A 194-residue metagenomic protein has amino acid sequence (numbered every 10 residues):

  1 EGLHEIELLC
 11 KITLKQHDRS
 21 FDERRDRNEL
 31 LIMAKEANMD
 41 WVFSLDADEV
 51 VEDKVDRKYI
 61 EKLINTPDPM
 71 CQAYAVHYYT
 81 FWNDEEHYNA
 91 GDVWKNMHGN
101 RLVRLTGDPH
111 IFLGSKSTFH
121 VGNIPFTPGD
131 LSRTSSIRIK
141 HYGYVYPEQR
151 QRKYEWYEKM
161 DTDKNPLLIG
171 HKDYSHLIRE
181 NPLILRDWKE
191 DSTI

Functional and structural regions predicted by a protein language model:
E1-S20: Acidic donor-binding segment of Leloir-type glycosyltransferases
H4, I32-K35, E61-N65: Surface-exposed alpha-helical segments enriched in charged/polar residues
K15, F43, Y74: Conserved Rossmann-like nucleotide-binding pocket used by diverse enzymes that bind dinucleotide cofactors
R19, L31, Y144: Hydrophobic pocket-lining residues within nucleotide cofactor-binding pockets
R24-N28, D53-I194: Catalytic-site signature of metal-activated, phosphate-bearing donor transferases, centered on the GT-A/GT-A-like
N28-W41: Active-site nucleotide-sugar/metal-binding loop of Leloir-type enzymes
N38-E52: Short beta-strand-to-loop acidic/aromatic patch adjacent to the donor-nucleotide binding site
